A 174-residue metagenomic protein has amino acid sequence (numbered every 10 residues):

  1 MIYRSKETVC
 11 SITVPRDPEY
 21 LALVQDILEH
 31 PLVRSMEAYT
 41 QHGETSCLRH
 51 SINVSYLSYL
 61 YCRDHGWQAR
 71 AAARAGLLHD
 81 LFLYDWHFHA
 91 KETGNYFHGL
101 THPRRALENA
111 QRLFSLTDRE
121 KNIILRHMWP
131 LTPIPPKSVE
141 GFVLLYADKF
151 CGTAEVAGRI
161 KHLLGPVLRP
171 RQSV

Functional and structural regions predicted by a protein language model:
M1-V174: Metal-dependent phosphohydrolase cores
